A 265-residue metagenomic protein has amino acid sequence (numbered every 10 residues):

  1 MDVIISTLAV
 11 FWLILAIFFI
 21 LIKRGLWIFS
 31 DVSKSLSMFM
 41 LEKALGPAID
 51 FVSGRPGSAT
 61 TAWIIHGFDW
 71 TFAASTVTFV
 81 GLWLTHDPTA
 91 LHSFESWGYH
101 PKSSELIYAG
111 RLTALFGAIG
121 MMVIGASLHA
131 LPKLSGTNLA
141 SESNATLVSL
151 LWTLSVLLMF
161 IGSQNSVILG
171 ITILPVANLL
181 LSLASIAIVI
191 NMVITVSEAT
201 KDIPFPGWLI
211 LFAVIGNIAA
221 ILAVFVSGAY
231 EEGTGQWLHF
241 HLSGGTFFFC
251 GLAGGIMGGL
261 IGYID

Functional and structural regions predicted by a protein language model:
M1-D265: Hydrophobic alpha-helical transmembrane segments of multi-pass integral membrane proteins
